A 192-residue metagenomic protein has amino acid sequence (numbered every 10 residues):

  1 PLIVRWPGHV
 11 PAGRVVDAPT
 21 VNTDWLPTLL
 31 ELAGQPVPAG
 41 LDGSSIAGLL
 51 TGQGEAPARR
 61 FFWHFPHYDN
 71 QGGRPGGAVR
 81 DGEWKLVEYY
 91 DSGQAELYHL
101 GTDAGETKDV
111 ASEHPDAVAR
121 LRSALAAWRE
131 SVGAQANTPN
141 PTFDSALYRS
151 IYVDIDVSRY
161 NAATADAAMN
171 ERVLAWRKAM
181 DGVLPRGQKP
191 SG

Functional and structural regions predicted by a protein language model:
L2, V15, S45, D109-V110: Conserved beta-strand positions that form and line the central face of beta-propeller blades
L2-V4, T20: Short glycine- and hydrophobic/aromatic-rich loop-to-beta-strand nucleating segment in the catalytic cores
V10-R14, A18, T23-L100, V132-Q135: C-terminal cap/loop subdomain of S1 sulfatases and analogous C-terminal strand-loop tails that border
W25, D109-G192: Long, internal low-complexity/basic segments
Q94-L97, E106-T107, V118: A short local loop/turn or secondary-structure capping micro-motif enriched for an aromatic residue
D103: Intrinsically disordered, low-complexity polar regions and short flexible loop motifs
